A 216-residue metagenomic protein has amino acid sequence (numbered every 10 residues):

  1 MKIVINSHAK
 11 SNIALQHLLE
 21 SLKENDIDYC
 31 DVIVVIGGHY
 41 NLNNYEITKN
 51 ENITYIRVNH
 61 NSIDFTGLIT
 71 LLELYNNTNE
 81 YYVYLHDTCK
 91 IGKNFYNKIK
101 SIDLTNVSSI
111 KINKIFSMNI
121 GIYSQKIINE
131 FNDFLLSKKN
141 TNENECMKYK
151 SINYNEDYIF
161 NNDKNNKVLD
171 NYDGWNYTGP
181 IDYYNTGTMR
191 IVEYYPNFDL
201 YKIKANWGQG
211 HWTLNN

Functional and structural regions predicted by a protein language model:
M1-N216: ER/Golgi luminal nucleotide-sugar-dependent glycosyltransferases, focusing on the catalytic module
